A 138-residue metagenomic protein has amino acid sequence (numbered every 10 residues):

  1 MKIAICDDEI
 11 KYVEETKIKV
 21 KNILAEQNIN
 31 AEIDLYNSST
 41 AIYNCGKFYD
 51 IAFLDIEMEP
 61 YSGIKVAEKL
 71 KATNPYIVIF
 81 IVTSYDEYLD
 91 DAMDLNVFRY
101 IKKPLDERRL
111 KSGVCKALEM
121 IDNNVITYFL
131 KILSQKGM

Functional and structural regions predicted by a protein language model:
D7, D55-I56: Active-site residues of response regulator receiver
L35-I51: Acidic, metal-coordinating helix/loop segments flanking the phosphotransfer/catalytic sites of two-component signaling
E59: The feature encodes the CheY-like receiver
S62-V66: Acidic catalytic/metal-coordinating carboxylates
Y76-D86: A short, hydrophobic beta-strand element within the central beta-sheet of small alpha/beta folds
K103: A Lys-centered signature of the CheY-like receiver
S112-M138: Conserved binding/recognition cores within well-folded domains
